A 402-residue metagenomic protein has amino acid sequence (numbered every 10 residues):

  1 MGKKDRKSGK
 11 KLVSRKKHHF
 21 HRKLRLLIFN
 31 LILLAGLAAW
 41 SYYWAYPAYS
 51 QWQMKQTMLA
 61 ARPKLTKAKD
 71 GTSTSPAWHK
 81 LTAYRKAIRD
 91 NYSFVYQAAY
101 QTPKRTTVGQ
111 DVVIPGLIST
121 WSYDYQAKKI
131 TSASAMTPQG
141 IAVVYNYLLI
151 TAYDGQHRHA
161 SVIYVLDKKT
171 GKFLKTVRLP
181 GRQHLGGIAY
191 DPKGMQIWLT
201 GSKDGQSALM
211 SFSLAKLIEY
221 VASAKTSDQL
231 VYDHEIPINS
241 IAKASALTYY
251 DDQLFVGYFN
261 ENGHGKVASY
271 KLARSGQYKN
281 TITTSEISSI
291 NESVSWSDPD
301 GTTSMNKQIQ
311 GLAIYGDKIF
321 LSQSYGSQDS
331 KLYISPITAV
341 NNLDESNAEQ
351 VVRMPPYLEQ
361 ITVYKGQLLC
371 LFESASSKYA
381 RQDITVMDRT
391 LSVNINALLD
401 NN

Functional and structural regions predicted by a protein language model:
M1-L65: Gram-positive cell-envelope targeting signals
G71, S75-Q97, I118-H159, G311: Beta-strand-rich domains and repeat architectures in extracellular enzymes and scaffolds, especially beta-propellers
P103-S134, L230-D233, I290-D298: A short helix->beta-strand "capping" segment at the edge of beta-propeller domains
K129-S134, V177-G181, E235-S240, D300-M305 (+1 more regions): Surface loop/turn motifs at the tips and blade-to-blade linkers of beta-strand repeat domains
T131-V144, G186-M195, N239-F255, M305-Y315 (+1 more regions): Structural signature of eukaryotic scaffold interfaces centered on beta-propeller domains
Y153-G155, S202-D204, Y258-N262, D317 (+2 more regions): Short loop/turn segments immediately following the C-termini of beta-strands
H157-Y164, G205-L217, N262-S275, S327-I337 (+1 more regions): Structural motif
V294-A339: Loop/turn-rich, solvent-exposed surfaces of beta-rich toroidal or solenoidal domains
